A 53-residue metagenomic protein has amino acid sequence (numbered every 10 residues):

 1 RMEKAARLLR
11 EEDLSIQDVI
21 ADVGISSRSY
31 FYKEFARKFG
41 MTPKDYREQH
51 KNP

Functional and structural regions predicted by a protein language model:
R1-S26, E48-P53: Terminal helix-turn-helix DNA-binding modules in bacterial transcription factors
R28-S29, K44: Key DNA-contact positions within bacterial/archaeal DNA-binding proteins
Y30-F31, F35: Short hydrophobic/aromatic patch on the recognition helix
